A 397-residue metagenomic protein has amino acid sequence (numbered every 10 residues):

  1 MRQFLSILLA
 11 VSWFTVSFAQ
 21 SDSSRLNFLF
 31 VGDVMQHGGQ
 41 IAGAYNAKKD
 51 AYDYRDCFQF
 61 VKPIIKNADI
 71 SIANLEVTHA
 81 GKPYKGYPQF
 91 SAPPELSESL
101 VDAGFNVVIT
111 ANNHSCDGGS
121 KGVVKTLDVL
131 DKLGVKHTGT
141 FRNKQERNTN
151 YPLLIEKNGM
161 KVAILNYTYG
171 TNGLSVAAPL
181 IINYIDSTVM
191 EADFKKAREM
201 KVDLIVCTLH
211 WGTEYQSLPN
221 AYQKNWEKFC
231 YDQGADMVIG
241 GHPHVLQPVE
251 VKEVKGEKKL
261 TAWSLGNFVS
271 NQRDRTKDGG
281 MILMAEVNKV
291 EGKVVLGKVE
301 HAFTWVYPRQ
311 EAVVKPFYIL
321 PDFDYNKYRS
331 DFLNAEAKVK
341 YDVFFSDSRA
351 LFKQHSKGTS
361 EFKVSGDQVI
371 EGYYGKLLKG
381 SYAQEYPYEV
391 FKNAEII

Functional and structural regions predicted by a protein language model:
M1-S21: Bacterial Sec-dependent N-terminal signal peptides
Q20-I397: Acidic, metal/ion-coordinating pockets
